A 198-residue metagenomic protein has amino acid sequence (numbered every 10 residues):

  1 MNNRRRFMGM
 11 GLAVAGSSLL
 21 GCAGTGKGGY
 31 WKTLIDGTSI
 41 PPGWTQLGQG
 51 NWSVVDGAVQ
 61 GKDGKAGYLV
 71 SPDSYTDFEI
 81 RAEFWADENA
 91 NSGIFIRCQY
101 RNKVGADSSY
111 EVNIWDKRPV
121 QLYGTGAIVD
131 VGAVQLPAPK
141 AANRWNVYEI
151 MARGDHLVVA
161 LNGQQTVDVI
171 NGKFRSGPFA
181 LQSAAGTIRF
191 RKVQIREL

Functional and structural regions predicted by a protein language model:
M1-A15: N-terminal secretory signal peptides and thylakoid transit peptides that target proteins across membranes
C22-L198: Carbohydrate-interacting regions of secretory-pathway proteins
